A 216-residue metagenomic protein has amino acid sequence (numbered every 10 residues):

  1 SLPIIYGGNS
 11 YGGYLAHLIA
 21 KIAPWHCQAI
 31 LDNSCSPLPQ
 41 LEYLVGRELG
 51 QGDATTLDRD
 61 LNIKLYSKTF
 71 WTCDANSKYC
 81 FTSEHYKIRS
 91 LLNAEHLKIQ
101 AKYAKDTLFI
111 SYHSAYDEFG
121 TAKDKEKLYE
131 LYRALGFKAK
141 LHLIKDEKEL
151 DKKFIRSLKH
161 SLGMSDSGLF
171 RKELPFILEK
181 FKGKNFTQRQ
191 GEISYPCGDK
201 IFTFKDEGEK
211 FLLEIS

Functional and structural regions predicted by a protein language model:
S1-L2: Conserved acidic catalytic loop of the alpha/beta-hydrolase fold
Y6-G8, N33: Short beta-strand immediately N-terminal to the catalytic nucleophile in serine-hydrolase-like folds
G8-L18: Glycine-rich nucleophile elbow surrounding the catalytic serine of serine-hydrolase chemistry
Y11-G13, S36-P39, Y116-E118, K148-E149: Solvent-exposed loop/turn segments at secondary-structure junctions within structured extracellular/periplasmic domains
L18-C80: Hydrolase active-site cap/lid region
Y79-Q100: Active-site nucleophile elbow and catalytic-triad environment of alpha/beta-hydrolase enzymes
K102-F109: Short, proline-enriched alpha-helix->beta-strand connector loops that line the catalytic pocket of alpha/beta-hydrolase
Y112, Y116-S216: C-terminal catalytic histidine-bearing segment of alpha/beta-hydrolase fold enzymes
